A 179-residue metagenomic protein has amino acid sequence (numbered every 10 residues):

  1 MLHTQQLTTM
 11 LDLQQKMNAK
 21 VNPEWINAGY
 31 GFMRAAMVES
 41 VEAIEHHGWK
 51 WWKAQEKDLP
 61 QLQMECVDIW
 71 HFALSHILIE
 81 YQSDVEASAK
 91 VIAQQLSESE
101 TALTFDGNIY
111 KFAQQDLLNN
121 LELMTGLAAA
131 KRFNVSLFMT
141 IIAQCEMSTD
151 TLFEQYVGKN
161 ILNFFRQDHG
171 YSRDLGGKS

Functional and structural regions predicted by a protein language model:
M1-S179: Flexible "arm" and connector segments at domain edges
